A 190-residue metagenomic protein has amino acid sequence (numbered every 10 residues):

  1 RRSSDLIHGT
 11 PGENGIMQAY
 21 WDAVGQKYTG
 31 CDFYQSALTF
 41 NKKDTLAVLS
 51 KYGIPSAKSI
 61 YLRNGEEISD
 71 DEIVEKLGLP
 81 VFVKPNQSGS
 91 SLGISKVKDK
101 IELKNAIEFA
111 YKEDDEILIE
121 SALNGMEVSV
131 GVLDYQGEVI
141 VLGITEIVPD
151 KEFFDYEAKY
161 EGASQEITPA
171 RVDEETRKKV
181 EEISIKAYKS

Functional and structural regions predicted by a protein language model:
I7-P11, N86-S88: Short glycine-rich anion-binding loops that position phosphate/pyrophosphate groups of nucleotides and phosphorylated
G12-V24: Short Gly/Thr/Asp-enriched flexible loops that form oxyanion-binding sites at enzyme active sites
W21-L38: Short, acidic/small-residue loops that bind anionic groups at enzyme active sites
K27-C31, S56, I140-V141: Short hydrophobic/aromatic-enriched beta-strand-loop microsegments
L38-M126: Active-site nucleotide/adenylate-binding loops and adjacent lid/helix of ATP-dependent enzymes
S50-G53, D173-S190: ATP-dependent carboxylate activation and anion-phosphoryl transfer catalytic cores that bind Mg-ATP to form
K98-E182: Phosphate-binding site of ATP-dependent enzymes
